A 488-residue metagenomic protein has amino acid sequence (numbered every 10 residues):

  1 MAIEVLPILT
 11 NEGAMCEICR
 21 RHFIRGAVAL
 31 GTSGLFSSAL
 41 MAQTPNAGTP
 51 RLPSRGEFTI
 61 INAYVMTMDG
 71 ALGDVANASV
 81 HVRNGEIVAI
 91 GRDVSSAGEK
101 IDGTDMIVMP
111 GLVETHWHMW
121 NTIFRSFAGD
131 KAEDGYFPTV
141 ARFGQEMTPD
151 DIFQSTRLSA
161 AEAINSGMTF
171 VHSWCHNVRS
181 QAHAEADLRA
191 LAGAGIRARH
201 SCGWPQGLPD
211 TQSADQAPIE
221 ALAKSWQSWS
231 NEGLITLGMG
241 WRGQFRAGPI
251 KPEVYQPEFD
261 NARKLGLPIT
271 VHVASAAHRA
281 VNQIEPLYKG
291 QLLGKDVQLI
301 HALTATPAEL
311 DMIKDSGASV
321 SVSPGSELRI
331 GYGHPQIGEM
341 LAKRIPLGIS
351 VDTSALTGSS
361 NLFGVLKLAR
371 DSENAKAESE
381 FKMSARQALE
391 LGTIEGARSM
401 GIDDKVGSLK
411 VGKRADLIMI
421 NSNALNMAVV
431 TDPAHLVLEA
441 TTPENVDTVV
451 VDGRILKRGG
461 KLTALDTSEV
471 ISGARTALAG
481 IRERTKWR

Functional and structural regions predicted by a protein language model:
A2-A78, R83-E86, G91-D93, E390-R488: Active-site microenvironment of metallo-dependent hydrolases
P50, A182-L310: Metal-coordinating catalytic core of metallo-dependent amide/deamination hydrolases
S54-I61, S95-D134, R157, A161-N165: Replace "His-x-His-based motif
A63, V80, G85, D105 (+13 more regions): Divalent metal-coordination and catalytic microenvironments
I123-Q154, L208-P209, A277-D296, S316-S319 (+1 more regions): Active-site gating loops and adjacent loop-to-helix segments of metal-dependent hydrolytic enzymes
S126-I196, E220-N231, A474-E483: Alpha-helical scaffold segments that flank or form the walls of functional sites
R263-L267, L292-K295, K314-S321, A342-L347: Glycine-enriched alpha-helix->loop->beta-strand junction motifs that scaffold or abut catalytic
G290-D296, G338-A424, A440-T442: His/Asp/Glu-enriched, well-ordered alpha-helical/loop segment that forms or immediately abuts the divalent-metal
